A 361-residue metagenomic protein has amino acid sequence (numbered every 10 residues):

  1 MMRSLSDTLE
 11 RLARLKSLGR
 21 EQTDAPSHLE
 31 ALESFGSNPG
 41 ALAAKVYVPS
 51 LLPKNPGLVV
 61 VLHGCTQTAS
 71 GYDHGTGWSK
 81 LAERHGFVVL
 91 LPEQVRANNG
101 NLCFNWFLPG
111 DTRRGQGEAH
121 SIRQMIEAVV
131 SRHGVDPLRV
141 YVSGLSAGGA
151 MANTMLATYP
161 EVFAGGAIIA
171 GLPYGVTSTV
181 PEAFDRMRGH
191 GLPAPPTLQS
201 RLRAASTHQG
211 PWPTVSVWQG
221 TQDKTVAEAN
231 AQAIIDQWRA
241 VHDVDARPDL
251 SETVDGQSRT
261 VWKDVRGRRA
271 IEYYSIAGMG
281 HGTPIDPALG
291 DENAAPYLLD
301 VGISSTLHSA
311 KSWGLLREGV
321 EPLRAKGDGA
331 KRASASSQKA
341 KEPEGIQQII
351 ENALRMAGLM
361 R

Functional and structural regions predicted by a protein language model:
M1-L58, S70-G77, R84, V88 (+9 more regions): A domain-start/cap signature at the N-terminus of enzymes
P56, G64-T68, M279: Active-site glycine-rich loops that stabilize anionic/oxyanionic intermediates across multiple enzyme folds
V61-G64, L91: Structural cue for short, hydrophobic secondary-structure segments
E93-G117, V180: Cap/lid segment of the alpha/beta-hydrolase catalytic domain
G110-H133, T154: Alpha/beta-hydrolase active-site loop
V142-G144, I169, W218: Short beta-strand immediately N-terminal to the catalytic nucleophile in serine-hydrolase-like folds
A150-T197, P213, K224-A233: Hydrolase active-site cap/lid region
V217-Q219, D223: Short beta-strand/loop motif that positions the catalytic acidic residue of the alpha/beta-hydrolase fold
